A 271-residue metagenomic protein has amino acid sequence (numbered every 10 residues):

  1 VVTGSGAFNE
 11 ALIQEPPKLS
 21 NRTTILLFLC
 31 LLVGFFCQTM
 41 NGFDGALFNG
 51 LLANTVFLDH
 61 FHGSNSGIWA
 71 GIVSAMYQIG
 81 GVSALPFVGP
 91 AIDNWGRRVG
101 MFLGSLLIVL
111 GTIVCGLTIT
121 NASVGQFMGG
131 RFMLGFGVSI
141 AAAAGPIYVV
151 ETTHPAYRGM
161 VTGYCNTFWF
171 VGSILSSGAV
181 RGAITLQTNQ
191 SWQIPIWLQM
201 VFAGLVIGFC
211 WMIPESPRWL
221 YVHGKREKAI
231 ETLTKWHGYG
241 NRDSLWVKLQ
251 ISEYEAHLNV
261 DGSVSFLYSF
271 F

Functional and structural regions predicted by a protein language model:
V1-T234, N259-F271: Transmembrane-helix signature of 12-pass secondary carriers
W236-K248: Short intracellular "coupling" helices and adjacent cytoplasmic loop segments at the cytosolic face of multi-pass
V247-V260: Cytosol/matrix-facing amphipathic helices and coiled-coil assembly/linker segments of eukaryotic membrane proteins
